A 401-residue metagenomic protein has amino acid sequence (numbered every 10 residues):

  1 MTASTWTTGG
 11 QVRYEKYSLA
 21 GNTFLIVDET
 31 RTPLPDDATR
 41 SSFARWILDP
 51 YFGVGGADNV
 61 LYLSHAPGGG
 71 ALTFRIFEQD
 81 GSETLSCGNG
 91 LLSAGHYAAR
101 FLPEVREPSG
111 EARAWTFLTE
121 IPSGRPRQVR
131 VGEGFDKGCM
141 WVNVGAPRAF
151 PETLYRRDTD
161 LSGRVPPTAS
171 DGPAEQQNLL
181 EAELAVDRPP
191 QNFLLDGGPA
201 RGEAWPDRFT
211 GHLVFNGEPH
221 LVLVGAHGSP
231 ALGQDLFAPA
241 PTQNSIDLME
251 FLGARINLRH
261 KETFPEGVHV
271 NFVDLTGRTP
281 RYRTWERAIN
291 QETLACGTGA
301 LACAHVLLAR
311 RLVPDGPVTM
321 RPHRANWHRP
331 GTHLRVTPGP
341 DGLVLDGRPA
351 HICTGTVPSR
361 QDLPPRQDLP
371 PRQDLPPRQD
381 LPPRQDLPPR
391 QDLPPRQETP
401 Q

Functional and structural regions predicted by a protein language model:
T2-K137, P147, A204-W205, V214 (+2 more regions): A glycine-rich beta-to-alpha transition motif near the start of alpha/beta enzyme domains, typified by
A44, V142, T153, A182-L184 (+6 more regions): Generic low-polarity alpha-helical segments
V142, A149-P167, D171-Q177, L184 (+2 more regions): C-terminal domain-closing interface element
N143, P151-L180, D196, D235-K261: Aspartyl protease catalytic domain
P166, A200-R201, G228, L375 (+1 more regions): Polar low-complexity intrinsically disordered regions enriched in Ser/Thr and small residues
S170-A238: Internal active-site segments that recognize and position negatively charged phosphoryl groups and nucleotide moieties
L363-T399: Long, intrinsically disordered low-complexity tandem-repeat segments
